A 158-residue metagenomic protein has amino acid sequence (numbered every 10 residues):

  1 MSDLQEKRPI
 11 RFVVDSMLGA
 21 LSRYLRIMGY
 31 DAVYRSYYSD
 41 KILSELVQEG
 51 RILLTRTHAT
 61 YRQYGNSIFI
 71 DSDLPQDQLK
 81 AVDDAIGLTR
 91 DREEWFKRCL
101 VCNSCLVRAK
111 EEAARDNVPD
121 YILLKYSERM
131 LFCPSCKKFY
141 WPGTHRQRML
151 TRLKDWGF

Functional and structural regions predicted by a protein language model:
M1-E94: Long, charged N-terminal interaction/targeting segments
L4, V47-Q48, M149, L153-F158: Short, intrinsically disordered terminal segments enriched in charged and Pro/Gly residues
R92-F96, Y126-R129: Short metal-coordination and nucleic-acid-contact micro-motifs, chiefly zinc-binding Cys/His arrays
F96, R115-D116: SIR2/sirtuin NAD+-dependent deacylase catalytic core
C99-C102, C133-C136: Short cysteine-rich clusters marking metal-coordination/redox-active sites
S104-E111, W141: Short functional micro-motifs and their immediate structural scaffolds
N117-M130: Short linker/helix segments within small regulatory modules
T144-R148: Conserved alpha/beta cores of soluble small-molecule-handling proteins
